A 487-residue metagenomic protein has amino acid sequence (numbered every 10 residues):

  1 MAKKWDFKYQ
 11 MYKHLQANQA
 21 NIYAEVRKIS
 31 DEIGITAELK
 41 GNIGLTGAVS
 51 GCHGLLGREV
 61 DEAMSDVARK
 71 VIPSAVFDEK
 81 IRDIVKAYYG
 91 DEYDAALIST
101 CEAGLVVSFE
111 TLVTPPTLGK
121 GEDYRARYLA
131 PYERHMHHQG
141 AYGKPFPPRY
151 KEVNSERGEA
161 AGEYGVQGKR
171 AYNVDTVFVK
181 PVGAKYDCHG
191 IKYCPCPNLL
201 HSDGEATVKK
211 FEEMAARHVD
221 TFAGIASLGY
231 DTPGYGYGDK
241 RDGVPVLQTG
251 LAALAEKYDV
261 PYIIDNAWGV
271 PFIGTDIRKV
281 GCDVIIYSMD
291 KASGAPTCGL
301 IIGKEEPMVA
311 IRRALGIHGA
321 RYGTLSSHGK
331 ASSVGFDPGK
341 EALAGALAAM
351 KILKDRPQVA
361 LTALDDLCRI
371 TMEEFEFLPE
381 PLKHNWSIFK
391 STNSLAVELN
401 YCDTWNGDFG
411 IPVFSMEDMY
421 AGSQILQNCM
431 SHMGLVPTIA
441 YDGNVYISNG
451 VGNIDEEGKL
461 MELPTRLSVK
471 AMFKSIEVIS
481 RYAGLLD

Functional and structural regions predicted by a protein language model:
M1-A75, I81-D83, G90-D91, H432-N453 (+2 more regions): N-terminal "arm"/small-domain region of PLP-dependent enzymes with the aminotransferase-like
A2-Q19, C368-G484: Conserved C-terminal alpha-helix-loop-beta "cap" of PLP-dependent enzymes that closes/shapes the active-site mouth
Y23, I84-A346, M350-K351, N449 (+2 more regions): Conserved PLP-enzyme active-site core in the AAT-like
G54-V60, S326-G410: Structural motif of enzymes handling amino- and sulfur-group chemistry
A68-R69, Y237-D239, V413-F414: Short, contiguous strand/loop micro-motifs
P73, F77, A96-C101, D418: Generic, well-ordered alpha-helical segments
D78-E79, Q248, V270, S423: Generic non-transmembrane alpha-helix signal with a bias for helix starts/N-cap capping motifs
